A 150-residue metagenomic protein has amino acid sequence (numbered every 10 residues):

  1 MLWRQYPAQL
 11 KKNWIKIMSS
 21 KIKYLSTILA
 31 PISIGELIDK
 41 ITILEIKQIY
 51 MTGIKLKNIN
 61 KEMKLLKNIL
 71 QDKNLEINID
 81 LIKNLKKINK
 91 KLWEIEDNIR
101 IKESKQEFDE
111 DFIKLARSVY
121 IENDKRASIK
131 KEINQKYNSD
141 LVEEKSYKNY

Functional and structural regions predicted by a protein language model:
Q5-Q9: Low-complexity, intrinsically disordered or signal/transmembrane-proximal segments
K11-N13, Y24: Generic short amphipathic/hydrophobic targeting helices enriched at N-termini, encompassing Sec-type signal peptides
S19-Y150: Extended, charge-rich alpha-helical interface modules
